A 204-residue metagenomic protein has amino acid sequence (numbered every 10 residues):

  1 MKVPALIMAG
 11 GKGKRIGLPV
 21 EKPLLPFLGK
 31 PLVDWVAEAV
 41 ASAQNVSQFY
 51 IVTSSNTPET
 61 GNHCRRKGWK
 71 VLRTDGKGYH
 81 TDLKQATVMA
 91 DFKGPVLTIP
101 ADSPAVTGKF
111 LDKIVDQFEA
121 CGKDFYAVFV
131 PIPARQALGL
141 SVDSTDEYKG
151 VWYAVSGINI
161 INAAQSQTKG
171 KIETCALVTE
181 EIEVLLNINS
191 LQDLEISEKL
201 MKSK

Functional and structural regions predicted by a protein language model:
M1-L18: N-terminal nucleotide-binding beta1-loop-alpha1 segment
K22-V36: Short catalytic helix/loop segments, enriched in acidic residues and glycine and frequently bearing histidine
L25, K70-L72, L186: Structural signal for short hydrophobic segments within the conserved structured cores of catalytic domains across
L32-P95, K109, Y153: Conserved N-terminal catalytic core of the sugar/cofactor nucleotidyltransferase
L97-I99: Short aromatic-hydrophobic micro-motifs that form the base-stacking/packing surface for donor nucleotide recognition
A101-P104: The conserved acidic donor/metal-binding loop of glycosyltransferases
V106-N189, K199: Conserved core of the sugar-phosphate nucleotidyltransferase
L191-K204: Hydrophobic helical membrane-anchoring modules
